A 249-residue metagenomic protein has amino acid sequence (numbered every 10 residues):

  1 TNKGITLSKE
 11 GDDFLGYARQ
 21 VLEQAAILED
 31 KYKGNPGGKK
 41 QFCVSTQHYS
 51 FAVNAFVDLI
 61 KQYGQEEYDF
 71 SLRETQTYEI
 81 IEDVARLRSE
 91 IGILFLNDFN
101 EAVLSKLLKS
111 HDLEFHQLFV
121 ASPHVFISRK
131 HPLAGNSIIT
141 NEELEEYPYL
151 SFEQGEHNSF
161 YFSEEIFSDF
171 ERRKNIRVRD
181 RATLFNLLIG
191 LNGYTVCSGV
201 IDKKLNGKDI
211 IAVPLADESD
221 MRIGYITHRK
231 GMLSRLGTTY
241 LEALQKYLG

Functional and structural regions predicted by a protein language model:
T6-G37: Alpha-helical "hinge/linker" immediately C-terminal to small N-terminal DNA-binding modules
E10, F14-Y17, A55, M232-K246: Short amphipathic alpha-helical coupling segments at ligand-binding clamshell hinges and other catalytic/signaling
K39-V103: Central regulatory/effector-binding core of bacterial HTH transcription factors
A52-A55, E101, L133, T140-D169 (+1 more regions): Secondary-structure junction motif
A85-E90, F95, Q154-I211: Hydrophobic hinge/microswitch elements
L107-Y149: Flexible hinge/capping segments at coil-to-helix
K109-H116, A121-S122, A182-G231: Beta-alpha-beta core module
K130-I139, D217-S219, K230-G237: Short helix-loop capping/hinge motifs at secondary-structure junctions, enriched in acidic/polar residues
